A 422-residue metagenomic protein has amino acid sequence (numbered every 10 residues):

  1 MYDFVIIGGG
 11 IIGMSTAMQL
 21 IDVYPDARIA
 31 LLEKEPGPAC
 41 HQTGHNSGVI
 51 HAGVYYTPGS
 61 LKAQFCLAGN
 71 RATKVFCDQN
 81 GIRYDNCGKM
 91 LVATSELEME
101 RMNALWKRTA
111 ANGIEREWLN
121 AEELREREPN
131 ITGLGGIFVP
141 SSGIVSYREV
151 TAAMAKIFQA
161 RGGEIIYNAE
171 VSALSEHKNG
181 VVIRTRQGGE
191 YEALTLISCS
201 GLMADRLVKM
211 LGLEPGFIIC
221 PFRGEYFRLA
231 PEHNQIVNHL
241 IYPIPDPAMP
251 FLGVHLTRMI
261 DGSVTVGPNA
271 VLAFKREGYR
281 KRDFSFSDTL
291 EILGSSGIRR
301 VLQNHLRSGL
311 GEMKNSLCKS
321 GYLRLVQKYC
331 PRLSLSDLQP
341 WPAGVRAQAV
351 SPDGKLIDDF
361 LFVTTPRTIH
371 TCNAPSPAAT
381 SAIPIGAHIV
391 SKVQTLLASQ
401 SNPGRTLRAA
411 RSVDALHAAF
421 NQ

Functional and structural regions predicted by a protein language model:
M1-I12, A30: Beta1/beta-strand and adjacent pyrophosphate-binding region of the FAD-binding site in flavoprotein oxidoreductases
S15, L174-F284: Flavin-dependent oxidoreductases
I21-G44: Glycine-rich FAD pyrophosphate-binding loop
G48-E123, G133, G253-V254, K275 (+1 more regions): Dinucleotide-binding Rossmann-like beta1-alpha1 core, especially the glycine-rich loop that anchors the ADP
T57-A68, V92-R101, I137-I157, I166 (+2 more regions): Short beta-strand to alpha-helix junction loop
R83-A93, L105, W118, E123-G162 (+3 more regions): Helix-loop-beta segment of a Rossmann-like dinucleotide-binding subdomain
I137-T195, R206, I383-Q394: Helical element adjacent to the flavin cofactor pocket in flavoenzyme catalytic cores
K281, L293-S401: C-terminal catalytic lobe of FAD-dependent flavoproteins
